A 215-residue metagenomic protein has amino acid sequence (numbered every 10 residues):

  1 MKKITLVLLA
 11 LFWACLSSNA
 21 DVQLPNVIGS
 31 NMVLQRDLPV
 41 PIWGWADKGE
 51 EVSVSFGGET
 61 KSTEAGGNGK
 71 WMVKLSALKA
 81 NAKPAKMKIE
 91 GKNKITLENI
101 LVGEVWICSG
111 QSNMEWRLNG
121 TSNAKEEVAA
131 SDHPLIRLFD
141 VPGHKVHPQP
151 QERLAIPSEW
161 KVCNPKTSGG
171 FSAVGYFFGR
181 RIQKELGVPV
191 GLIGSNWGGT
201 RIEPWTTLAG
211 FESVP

Functional and structural regions predicted by a protein language model:
T5-C15: Bacterial N-terminal signal peptides
L16-A20: Sec/Tat signal peptide C-region and signal peptidase I cleavage site
D21-P215: Cell-envelope and extracellular/periplasmic
